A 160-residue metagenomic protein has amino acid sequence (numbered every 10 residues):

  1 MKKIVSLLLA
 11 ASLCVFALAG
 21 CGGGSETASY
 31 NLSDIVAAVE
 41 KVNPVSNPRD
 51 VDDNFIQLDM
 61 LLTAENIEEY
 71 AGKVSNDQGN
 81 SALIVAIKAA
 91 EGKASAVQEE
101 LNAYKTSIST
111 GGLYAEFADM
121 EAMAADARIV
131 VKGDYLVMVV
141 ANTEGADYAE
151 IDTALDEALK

Functional and structural regions predicted by a protein language model:
M1-L9: Positively charged n-region of N-terminal signal peptides that target proteins for export
F16-G20: C-terminal motif of bacterial Sec signal peptides marking the signal peptidase cleavage site
G22-S25: Bacterial signal peptide processing site
N47-S81, A96-V97: Short, compositionally biased low-complexity segments enriched in polar/charged residues
N80-E91: A short acidic-to-branched-hydrophobic micro-motif
V97-K105, I151-A158: Short amphipathic alpha-helices in soluble, non-transmembrane regions that often serve as interface/regulatory elements
A103-A127: An anionic, turn-rich surface loop/hairpin at beta-sheet edges that serves as a generic interaction/coordination patch
D119-K160: A short, solvent-exposed beta-edge/loop patch
